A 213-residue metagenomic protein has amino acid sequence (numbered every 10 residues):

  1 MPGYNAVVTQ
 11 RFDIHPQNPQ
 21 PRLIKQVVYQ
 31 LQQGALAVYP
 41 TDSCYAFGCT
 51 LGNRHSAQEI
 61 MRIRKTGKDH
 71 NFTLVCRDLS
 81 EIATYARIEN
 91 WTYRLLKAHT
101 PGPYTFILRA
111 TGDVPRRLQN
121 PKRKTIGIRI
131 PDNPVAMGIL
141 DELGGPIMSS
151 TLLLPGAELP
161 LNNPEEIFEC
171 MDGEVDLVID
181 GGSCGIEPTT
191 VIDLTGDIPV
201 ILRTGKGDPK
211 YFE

Functional and structural regions predicted by a protein language model:
P2-E213: Active-site-adjacent structural elements in enzyme catalytic cores
